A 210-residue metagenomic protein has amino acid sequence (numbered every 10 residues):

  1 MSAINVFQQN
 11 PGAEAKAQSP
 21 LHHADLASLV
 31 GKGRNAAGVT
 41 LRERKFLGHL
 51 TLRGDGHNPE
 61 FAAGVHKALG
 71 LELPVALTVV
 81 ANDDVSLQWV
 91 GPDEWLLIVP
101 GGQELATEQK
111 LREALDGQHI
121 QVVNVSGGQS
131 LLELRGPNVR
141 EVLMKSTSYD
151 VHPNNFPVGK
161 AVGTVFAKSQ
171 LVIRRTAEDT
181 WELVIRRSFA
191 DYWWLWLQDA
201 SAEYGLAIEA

Functional and structural regions predicted by a protein language model:
M1-A210: Basic, glycine/lysine-rich polyanion-binding surfaces/domains
